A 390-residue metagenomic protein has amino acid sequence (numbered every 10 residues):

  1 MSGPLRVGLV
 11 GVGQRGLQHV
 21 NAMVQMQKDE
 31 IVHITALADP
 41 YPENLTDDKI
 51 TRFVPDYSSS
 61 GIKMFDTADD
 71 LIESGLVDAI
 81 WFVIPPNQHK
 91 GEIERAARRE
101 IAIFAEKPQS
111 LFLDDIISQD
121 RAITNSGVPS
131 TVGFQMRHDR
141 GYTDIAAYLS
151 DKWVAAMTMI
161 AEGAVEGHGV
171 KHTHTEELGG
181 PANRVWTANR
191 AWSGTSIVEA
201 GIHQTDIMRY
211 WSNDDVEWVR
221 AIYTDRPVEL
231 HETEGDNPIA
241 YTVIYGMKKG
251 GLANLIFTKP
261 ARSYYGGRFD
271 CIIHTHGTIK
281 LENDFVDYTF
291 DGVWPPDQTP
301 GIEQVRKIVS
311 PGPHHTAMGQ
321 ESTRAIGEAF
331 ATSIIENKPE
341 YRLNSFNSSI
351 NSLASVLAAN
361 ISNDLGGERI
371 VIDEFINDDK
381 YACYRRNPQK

Functional and structural regions predicted by a protein language model:
M1-Y57: N-terminal Rossmann-like dinucleotide-binding module
R15, M136-E234: Predominantly a Rossmann-like dinucleotide-binding segment in NAD(P)-dependent oxidoreductases
V32-I34, S333-S352, V371: Glycine- and charged-residue-rich phosphate/anionic-cofactor binding loop of Rossmann-like
T35, I62, D78, A155: Conserved acidic residues
K63-T67: Short acidic-hydrophobic, aromatic-tinged amphipathic segments that line or gate anion-handling sites
D78-A79, P85-P86, K90-H138: Beta-strand-loop-alpha-helix segment that lines the small-molecule cofactor/substrate pocket of alpha/beta enzymes
E100, G127, K152-W153, G250 (+1 more regions): Glycine-centered short loops/turns at secondary-structure junctions
A156-T158, G180, E199-G292, R324-P339 (+2 more regions): Contiguous beta-strand/loop segments that form the cofactor/metal-binding neighborhood of enzyme cores
